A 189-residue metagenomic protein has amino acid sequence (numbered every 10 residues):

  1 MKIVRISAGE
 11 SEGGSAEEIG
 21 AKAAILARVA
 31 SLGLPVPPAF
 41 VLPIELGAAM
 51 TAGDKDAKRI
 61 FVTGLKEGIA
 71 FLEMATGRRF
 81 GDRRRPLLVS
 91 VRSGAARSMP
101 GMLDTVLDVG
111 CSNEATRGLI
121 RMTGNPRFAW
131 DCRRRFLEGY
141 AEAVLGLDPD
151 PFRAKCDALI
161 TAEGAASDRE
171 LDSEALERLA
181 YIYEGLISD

Functional and structural regions predicted by a protein language model:
M1-D189: Nucleotide/phosphate-binding sheet-loop regions of phosphoryl- and nucleotidyl-transfer enzymes
